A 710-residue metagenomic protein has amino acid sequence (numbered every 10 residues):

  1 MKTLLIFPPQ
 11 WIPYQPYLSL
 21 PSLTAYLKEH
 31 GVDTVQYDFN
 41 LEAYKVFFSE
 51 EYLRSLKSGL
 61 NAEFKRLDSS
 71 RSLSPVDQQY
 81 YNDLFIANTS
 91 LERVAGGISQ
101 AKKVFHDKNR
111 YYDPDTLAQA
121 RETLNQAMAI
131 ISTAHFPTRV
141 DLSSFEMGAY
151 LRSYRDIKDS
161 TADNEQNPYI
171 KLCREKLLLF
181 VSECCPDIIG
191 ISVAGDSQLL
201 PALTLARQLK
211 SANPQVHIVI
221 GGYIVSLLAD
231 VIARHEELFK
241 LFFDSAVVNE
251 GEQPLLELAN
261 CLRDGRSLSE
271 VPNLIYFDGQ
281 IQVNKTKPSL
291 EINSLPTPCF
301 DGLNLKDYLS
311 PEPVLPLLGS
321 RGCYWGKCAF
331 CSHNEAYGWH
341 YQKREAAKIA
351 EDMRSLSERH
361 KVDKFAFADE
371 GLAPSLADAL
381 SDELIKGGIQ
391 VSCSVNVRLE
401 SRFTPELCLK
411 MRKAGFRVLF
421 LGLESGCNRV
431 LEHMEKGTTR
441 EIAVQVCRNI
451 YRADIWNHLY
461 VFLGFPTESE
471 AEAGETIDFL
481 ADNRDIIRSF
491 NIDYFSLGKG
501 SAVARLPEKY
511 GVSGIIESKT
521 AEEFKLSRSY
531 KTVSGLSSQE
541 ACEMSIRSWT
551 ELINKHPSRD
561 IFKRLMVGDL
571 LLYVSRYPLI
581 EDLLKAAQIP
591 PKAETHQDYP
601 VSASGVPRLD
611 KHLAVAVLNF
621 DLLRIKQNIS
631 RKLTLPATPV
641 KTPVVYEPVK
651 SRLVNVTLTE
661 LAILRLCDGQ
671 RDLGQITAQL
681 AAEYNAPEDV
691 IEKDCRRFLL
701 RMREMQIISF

Functional and structural regions predicted by a protein language model:
K2, Q10-P13, L18-R54, E63 (+5 more regions): Glycine-rich beta-alpha loop elements in corrinoid/cobalamin-binding modules across cobalamin-dependent enzymes
L4-W11, L18-S19, F39-Y44, F48 (+3 more regions): A structural motif corresponding to the C-terminal lobe/cap of the Radical SAM core domain
F7, A87-R121, N125, F136 (+1 more regions): N-terminal pre-triad scaffold of radical SAM enzymes
I157-T161, Y169, F277-P316, F710: N-terminal [4Fe-4S]-dependent radical SAM core
N293-W456, D478: Radical SAM [4Fe-4S] cluster-binding motif and immediate context
V574-P643: Hydrophobic packing positions characteristic of elongated beta-solenoid/beta-helix-type spike/fiber shafts
P590-A593, V649-F710: Long, charge-rich, low-complexity alpha-helical segments
V640-R652: Short, Lys/Arg-enriched N-terminal segment that forms or immediately precedes the first helix of a structured domain
